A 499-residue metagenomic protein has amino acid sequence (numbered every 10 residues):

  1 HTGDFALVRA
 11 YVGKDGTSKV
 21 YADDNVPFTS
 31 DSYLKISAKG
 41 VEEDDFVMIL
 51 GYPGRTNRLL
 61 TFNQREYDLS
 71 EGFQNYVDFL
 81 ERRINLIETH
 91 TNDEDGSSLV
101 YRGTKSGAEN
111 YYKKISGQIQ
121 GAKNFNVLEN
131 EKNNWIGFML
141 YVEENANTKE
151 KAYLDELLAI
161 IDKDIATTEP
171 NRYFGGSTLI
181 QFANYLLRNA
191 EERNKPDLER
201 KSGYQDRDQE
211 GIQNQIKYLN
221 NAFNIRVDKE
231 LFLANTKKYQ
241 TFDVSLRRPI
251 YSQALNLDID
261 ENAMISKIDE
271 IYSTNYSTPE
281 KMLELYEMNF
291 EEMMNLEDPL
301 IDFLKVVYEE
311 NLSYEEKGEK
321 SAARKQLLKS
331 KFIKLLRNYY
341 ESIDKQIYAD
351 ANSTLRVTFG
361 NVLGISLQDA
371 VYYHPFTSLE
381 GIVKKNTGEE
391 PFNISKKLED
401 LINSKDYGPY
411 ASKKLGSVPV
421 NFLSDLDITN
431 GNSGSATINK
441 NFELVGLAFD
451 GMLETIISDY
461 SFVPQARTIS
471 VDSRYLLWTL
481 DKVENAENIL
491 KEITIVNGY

Functional and structural regions predicted by a protein language model:
H1-Y499: Terminal presequence/propeptide segments associated with secretion/organelle targeting and zymogen/polyprotein
